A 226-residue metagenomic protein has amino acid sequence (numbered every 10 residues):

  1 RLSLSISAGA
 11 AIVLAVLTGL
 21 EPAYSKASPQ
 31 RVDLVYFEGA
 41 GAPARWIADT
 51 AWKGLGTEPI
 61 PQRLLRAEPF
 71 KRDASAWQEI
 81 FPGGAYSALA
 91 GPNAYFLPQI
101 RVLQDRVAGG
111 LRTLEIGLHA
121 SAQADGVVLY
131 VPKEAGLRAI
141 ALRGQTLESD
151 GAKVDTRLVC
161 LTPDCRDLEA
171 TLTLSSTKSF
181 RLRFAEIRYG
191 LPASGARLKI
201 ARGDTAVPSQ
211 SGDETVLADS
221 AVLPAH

Functional and structural regions predicted by a protein language model:
R1-A40: Internal/C-terminal transmembrane anchor helices
Y36-H226: Extracytosolic and intramembrane catalytic regions of membrane-associated proteins in envelope/secretory systems
